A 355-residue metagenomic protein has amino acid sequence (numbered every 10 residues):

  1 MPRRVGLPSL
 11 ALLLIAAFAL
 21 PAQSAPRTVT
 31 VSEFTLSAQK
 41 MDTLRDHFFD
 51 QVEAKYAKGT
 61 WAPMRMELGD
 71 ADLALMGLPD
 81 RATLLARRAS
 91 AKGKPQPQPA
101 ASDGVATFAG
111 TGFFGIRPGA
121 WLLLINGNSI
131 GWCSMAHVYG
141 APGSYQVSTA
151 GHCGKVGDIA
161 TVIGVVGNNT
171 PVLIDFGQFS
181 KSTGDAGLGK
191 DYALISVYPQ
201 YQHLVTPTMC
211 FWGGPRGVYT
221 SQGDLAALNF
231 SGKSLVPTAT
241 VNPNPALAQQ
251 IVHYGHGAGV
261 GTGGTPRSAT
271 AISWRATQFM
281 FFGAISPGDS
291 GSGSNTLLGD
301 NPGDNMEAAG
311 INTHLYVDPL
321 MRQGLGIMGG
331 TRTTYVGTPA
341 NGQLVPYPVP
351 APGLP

Functional and structural regions predicted by a protein language model:
M1-S9: Bacterial N-terminal signal peptides that target proteins for export
S9-A17: Bacterial N-terminal signal peptides
Q23-S148, D158-V166, F176, S180-T183: Protease-domain processing segments flanking chymotrypsin-fold serine proteases, especially trypsin-like
N128-S273: Serine endopeptidase catalytic core focused on the charge-relay Asp
Q146-G151, G255, P302-T313: Catalytic Cys-His active-site segments of thiol-dependent hydrolases/isopeptidases
V197-V236, N305-P355: C-terminal cap/linker of serine protease catalytic domains
G283-I311: Catalytic nucleophile loop of clan PA
